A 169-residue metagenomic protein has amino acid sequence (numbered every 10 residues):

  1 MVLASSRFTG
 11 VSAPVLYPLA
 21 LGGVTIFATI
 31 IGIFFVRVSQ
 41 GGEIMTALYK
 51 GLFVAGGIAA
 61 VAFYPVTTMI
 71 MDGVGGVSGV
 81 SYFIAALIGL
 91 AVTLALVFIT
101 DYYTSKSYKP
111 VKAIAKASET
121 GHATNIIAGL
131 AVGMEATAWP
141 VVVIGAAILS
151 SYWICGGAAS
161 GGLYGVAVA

Functional and structural regions predicted by a protein language model:
M1-A169: Hydrophobic packing and interface segments
